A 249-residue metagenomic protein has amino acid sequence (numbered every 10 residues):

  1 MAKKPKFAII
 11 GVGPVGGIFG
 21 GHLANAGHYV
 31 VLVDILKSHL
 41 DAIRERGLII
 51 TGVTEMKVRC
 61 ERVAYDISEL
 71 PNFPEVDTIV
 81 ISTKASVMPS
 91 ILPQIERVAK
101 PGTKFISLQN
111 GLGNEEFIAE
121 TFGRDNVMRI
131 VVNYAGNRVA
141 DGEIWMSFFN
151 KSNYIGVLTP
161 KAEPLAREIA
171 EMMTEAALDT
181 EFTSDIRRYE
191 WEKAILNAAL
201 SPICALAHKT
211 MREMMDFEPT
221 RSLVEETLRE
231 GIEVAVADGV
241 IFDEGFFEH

Functional and structural regions predicted by a protein language model:
M1-E55: NAD(P)+-binding Rossmann beta1-loop-alpha1 motif at the extreme N-terminus of oxidoreductases
A8, V31, K104-I106, M128 (+1 more regions): A structural signal for isolated positions on well-ordered beta-strands in alpha/beta enzyme cores
D34, T54, I67-S68, Q109 (+4 more regions): Residues at the C-termini of beta-strands that transition into short coil/loop
H39-A42, E115, E163: Short, charged/polar "capping" segments at the starts of alpha-helices and the immediately preceding loops
L48-Y65, N197: N-terminal glycine-rich dinucleotide-binding loop that anchors FAD/FMN and/or NAD(P) in oxidoreductases
C60-I144: Rossmann-like NAD(P)(H) cofactor-binding subdomain of soluble oxidoreductases
R97-V98, T121-N126, D141-G245: Internal alpha-helical scaffold of NAD(P)-dependent oxidoreductase catalytic cores
